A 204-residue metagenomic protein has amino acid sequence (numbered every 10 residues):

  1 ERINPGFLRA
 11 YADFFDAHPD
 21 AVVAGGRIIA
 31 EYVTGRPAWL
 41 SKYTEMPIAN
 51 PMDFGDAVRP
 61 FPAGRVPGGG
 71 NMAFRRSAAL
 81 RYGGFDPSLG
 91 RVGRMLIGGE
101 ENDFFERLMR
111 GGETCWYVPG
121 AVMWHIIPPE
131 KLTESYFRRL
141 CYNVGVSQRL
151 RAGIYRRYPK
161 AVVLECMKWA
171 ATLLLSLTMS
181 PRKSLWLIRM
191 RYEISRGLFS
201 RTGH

Functional and structural regions predicted by a protein language model:
R2-L40: Conserved donor NDP-sugar-binding/catalytic core segment of glycosyltransferases
G6, A10, D103-R107, S147 (+1 more regions): Alpha-helical elements of Rossmann-like donor-binding domains used by nucleotide-donor carbohydrate transfer enzymes
G26, Y43-R65: Short, flexible, basic/aromatic active-site loop/helix in glycosyltransferases
L40-T44, T133-Y136: Short, hinge-like loop/turn segments at secondary-structure boundaries
P67-G69, C141: An anion-binding catalytic pocket shared by soluble metabolic enzymes
G69-G83, S88-A121: A short, conserved alpha-helix in the catalytic core of glycosyltransferases
R91-G98, W124-S147: Nucleotide-sugar-dependent glycosyltransferase catalytic core
R139-S147, G153-H204: Non-catalytic, C-terminal membrane-associated alpha-helical segments of glycosyltransferases
